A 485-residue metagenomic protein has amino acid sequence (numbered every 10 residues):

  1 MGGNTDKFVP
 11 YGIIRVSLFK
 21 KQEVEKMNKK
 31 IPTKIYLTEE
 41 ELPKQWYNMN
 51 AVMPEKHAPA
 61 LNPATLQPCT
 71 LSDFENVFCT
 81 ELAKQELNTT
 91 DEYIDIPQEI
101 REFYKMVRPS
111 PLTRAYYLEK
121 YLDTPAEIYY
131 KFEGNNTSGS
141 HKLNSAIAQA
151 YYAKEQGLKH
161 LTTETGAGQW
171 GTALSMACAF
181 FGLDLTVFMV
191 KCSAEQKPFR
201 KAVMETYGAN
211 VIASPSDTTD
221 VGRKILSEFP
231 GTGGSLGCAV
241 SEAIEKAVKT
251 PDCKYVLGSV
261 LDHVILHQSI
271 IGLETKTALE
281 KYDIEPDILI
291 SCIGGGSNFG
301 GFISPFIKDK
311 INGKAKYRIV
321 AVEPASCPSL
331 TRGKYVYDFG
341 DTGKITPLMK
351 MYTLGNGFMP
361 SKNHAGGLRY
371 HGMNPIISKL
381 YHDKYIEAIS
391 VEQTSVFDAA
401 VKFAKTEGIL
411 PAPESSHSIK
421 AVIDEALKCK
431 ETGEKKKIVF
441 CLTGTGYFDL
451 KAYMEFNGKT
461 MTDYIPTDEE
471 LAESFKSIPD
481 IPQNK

Functional and structural regions predicted by a protein language model:
G3, K7-I13, S17-E23: Short, positively charged and aromatic/hydrophobic N-terminal segments
K30-L158: Positively charged, low-complexity intrinsically disordered leader regions
Y93-D95, I225-L226, P230-H263, I271 (+3 more regions): Active-site/ligand-binding loops adjacent to catalytic centers
F132-L143, L161-G171, L261-V264, I290-G295 (+4 more regions): Active-site nucleophile and cofactor-binding loops and adjacent substrate-binding regions of central metabolic enzymes
G139, L143-I147, T163-F181, E195-P198 (+4 more regions): Short glycine/serine/threonine-rich phosphate/pyrophosphate-binding segments that cradle anionic phosphate groups
S145, A153-C192, E285-F299, I319 (+1 more regions): A short, small-residue-rich loop immediately preceding and capping a beta-strand
A148-L158, T172-D184, E205-T206, I303-G313 (+1 more regions): Alpha-helix C-terminal capping segments
W170-G233, S329-F339, A452-G458: Active-site-proximal loop->helix
